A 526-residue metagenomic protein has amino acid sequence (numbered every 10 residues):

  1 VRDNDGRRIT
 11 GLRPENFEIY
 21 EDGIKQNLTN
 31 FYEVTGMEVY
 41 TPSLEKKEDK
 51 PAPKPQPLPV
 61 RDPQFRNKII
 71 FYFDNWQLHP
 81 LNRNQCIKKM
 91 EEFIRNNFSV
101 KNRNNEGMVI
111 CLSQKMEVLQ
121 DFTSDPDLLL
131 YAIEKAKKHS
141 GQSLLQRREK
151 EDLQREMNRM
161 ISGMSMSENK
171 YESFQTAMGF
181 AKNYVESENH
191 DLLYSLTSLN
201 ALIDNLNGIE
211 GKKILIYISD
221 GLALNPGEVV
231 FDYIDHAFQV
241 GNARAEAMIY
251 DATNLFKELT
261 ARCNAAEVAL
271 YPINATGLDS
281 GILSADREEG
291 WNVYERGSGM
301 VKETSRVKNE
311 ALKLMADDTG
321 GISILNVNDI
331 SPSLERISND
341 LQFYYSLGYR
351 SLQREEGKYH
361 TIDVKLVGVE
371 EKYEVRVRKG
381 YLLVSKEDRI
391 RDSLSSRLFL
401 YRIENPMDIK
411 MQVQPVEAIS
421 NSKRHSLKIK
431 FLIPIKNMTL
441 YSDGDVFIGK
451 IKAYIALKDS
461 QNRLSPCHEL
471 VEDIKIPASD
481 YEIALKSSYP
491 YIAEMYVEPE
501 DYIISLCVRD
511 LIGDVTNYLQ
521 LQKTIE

Functional and structural regions predicted by a protein language model:
V1-E526: Scaffold/interface architecture of coatomer-like assemblies
